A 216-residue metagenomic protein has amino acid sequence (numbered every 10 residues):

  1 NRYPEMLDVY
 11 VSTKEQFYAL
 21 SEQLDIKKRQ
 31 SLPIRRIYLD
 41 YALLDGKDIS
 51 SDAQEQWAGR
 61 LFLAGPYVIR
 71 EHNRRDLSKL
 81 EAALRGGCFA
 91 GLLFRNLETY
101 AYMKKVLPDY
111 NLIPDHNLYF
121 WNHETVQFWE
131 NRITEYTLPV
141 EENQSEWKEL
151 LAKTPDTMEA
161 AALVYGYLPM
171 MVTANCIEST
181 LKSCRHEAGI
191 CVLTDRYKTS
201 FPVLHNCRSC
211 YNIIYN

Functional and structural regions predicted by a protein language model:
N1-N216: Active-site pocket-lining/capping segments in soluble small-molecule metabolic enzymes
